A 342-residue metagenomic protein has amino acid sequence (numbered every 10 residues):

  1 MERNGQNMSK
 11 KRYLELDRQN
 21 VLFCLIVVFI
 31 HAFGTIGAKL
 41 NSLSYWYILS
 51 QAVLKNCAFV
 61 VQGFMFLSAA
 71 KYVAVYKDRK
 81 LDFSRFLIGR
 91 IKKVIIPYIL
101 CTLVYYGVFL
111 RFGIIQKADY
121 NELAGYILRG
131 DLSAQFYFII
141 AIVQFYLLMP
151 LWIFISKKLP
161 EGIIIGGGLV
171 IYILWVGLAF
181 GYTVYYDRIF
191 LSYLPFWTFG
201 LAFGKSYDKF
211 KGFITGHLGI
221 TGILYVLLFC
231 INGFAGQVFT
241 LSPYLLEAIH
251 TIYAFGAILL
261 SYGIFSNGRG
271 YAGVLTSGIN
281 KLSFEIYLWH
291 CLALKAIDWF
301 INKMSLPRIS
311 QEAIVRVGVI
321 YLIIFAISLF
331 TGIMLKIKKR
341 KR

Functional and structural regions predicted by a protein language model:
S9-Y13, K77-G89, W152-G162, K205-L218 (+3 more regions): Membrane-interface helix-boundary motifs at transmembrane edges
K11-S44, V60, F66-S68, K92-F112 (+5 more regions): Kinked, hydrophobic transmembrane alpha-helices enriched for aromatic residues and small/kink-inducing positions
W46-Y47, A52-Q62, A74-F109, Y120-A134 (+4 more regions): Transmembrane alpha-helical segments and their boundary/interface "anchor" motifs in multi-pass integral membrane
S50-Q62, Y126-A141, A179-W197, G233-L260 (+1 more regions): Interfacial loop-to-helix transition and helix-capping segments at the boundaries of transmembrane helices
S68-Y72, Q144, L148, W152-I155 (+4 more regions): Transmembrane alpha-helical segments
Y105-W197: Hydrophobic alpha-helical segments with transmembrane-like composition
K209-E285, C291-K295, F300, P307-V319: Alpha-helical transmembrane segments and terminal signal-anchor/GPI-anchor hydrophobic tails, characterized by long
W299, K336-R342: Membrane-proximal cytoplasmic C-terminal regulatory module of class A 7TM GPCRs
